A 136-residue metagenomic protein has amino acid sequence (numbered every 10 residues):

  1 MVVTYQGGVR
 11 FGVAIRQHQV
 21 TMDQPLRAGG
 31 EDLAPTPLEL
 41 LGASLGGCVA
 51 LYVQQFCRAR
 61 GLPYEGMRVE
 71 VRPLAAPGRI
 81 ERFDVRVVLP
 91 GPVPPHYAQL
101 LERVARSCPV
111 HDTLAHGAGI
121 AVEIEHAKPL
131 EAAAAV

Functional and structural regions predicted by a protein language model:
M1-A43, L51-V136: Extended beta-strand/beta-hairpin segments
